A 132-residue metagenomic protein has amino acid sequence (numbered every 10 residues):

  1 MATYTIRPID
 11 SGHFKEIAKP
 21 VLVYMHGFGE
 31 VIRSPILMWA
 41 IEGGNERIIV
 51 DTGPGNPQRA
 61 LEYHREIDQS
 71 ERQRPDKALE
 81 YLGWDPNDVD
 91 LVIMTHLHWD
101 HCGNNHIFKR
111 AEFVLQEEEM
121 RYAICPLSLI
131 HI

Functional and structural regions predicted by a protein language model:
A2-T5: Extreme N-terminal starter segment of soluble prokaryotic enzymes
P8-D10, L115: Structural signal for conserved beta-strand scaffold positions within catalytic alpha/beta enzyme cores
H13-K77: Conserved beta-strand hairpin/beta-sheet module of binuclear metal-dependent hydrolase folds, prominently
T52-G55, L97, E118-E119: Active-site metal-binding loops of divalent metal-dependent hydrolases
A60, N104, I124-L127: A short secondary-structure junction signal
R65-L115: Active-site metal-binding motif and surrounding structural segment of the metallo-beta-lactamase
Q116-E117, A123: Generic beta-sheet signal
I130-I132: Conserved small/polar residues in nucleotide/adenosyl-binding loops
